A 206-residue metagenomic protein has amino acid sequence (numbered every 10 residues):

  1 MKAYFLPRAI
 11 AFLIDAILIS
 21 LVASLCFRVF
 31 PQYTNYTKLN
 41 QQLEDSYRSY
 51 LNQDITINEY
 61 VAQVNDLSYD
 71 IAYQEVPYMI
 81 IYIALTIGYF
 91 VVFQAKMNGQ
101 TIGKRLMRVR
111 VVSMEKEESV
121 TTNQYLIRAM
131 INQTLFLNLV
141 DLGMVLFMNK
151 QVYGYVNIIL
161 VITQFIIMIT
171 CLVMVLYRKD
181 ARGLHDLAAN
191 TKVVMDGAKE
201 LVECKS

Functional and structural regions predicted by a protein language model:
M1-V152, V156-S206: Short, small/hydrophobic-residue-rich motifs at membrane-helix boundaries and re-entrant hairpins of integral membrane
